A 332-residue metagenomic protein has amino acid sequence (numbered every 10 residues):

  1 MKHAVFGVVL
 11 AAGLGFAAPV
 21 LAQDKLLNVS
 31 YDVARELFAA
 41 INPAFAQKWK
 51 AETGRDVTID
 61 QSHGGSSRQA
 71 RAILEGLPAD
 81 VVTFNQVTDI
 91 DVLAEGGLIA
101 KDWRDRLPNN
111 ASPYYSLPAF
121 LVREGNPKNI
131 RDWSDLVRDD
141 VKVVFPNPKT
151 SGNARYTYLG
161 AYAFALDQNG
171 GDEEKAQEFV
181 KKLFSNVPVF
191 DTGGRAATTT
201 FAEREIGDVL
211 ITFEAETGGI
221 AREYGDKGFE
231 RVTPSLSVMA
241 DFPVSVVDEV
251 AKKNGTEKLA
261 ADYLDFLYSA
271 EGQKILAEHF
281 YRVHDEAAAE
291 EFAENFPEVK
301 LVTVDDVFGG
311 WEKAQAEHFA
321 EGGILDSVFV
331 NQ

Functional and structural regions predicted by a protein language model:
M1-V8: Bacterial N-terminal signal peptides that target proteins for export
A17-P19: N-terminal signal peptide c-region/cleavage motif recognized by signal peptidases
Q23-T150, A293, K300, F329-V330: N-terminal segment of the mature folded domain
V29-Y31, V122-E124, K142-N169, L183-V187 (+1 more regions): Short beta-strand->loop
N42-A51, L74-P78, V87, A94-L98 (+10 more regions): Sec-exported extracytoplasmic/periplasmic mature domains
G125-R131, T150, A163-G171, V250-E257: Short helix-loop capping/hinge motifs at secondary-structure junctions, enriched in acidic/polar residues
Q168-S235: Ligand-binding pocket segment of bilobal, Venus flytrap-like solute-binding proteins
A251-Q332: Extracellular/periplasmic juxtamembrane helices and adjacent flexible linkers that interface with membrane partners
